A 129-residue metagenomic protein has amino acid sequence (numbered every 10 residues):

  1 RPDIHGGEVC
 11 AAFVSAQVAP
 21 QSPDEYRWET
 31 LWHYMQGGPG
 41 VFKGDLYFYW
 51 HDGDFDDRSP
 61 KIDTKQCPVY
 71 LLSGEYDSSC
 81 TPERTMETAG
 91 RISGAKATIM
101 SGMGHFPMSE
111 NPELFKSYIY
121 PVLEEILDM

Functional and structural regions predicted by a protein language model:
P2-D63: Conserved alpha/beta-hydrolase catalytic His-Asp/Glu region
Y34, D77, G104-P107: Glycosyltransferase donor-binding loop in the core domain
G37, C80, E110: Residue-level signal for the nucleotide or nucleotide-sugar donor/cofactor binding architecture
P60-Q66, R91-I92: Short, conserved loop/helix-junction motifs that constitute active-site signature segments in enzyme catalytic cores
K65, L71-S73, D77: Short beta-strand/loop motif that positions the catalytic acidic residue of the alpha/beta-hydrolase fold
S78-R84: Conserved alpha/beta-hydrolase "acid-adjacent" motif
M86-E87, E113: Active-site phosphate/pyrophosphate- and oxyanion-stabilizing loops and adjacent acidic/basic residues in soluble
S93-M129: Catalytic active-site module of serine/aspartate enzymes centered on a nucleophile-bearing elbow/loop
